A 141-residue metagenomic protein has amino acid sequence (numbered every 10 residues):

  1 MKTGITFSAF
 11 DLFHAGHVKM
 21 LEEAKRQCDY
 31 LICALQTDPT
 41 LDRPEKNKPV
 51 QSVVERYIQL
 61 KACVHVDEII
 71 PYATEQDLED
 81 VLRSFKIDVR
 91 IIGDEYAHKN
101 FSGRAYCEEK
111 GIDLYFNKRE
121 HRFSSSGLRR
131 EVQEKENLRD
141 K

Functional and structural regions predicted by a protein language model:
M1-K141: Nucleotidyltransferase catalytic core that binds NTPs
